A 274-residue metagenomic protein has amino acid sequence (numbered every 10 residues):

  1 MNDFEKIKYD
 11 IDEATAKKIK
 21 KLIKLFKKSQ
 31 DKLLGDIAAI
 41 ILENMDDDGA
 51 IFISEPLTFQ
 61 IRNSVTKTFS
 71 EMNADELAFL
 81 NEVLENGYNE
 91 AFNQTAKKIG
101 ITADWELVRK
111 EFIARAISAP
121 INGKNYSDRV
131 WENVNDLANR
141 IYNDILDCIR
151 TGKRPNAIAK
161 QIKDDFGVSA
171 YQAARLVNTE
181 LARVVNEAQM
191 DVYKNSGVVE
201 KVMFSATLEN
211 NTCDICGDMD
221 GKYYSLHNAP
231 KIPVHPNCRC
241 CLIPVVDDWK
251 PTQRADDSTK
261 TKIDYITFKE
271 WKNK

Functional and structural regions predicted by a protein language model:
M1-Q161, D248-K274: N-terminal leader/targeting and assembly helices and adjacent pre-domain segments
D164-K260: Acidic, glycine-rich two-metal-ion catalytic cores of nucleic acid-processing enzymes
